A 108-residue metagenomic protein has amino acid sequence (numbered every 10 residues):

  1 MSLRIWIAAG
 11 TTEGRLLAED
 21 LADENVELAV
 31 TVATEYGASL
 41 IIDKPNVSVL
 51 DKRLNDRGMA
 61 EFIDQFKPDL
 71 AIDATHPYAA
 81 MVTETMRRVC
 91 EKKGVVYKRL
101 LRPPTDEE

Functional and structural regions predicted by a protein language model:
M1-L28, A79-T83: A short, flexible N-terminal coil/short beta segment enriched in small residues
A8-T11, V32-T34, K52, A74-T75 (+1 more regions): Fold-independent oxyanion-binding glycine-rich loops and adjacent beta-strand/coil segments at enzyme active sites
T12, L16, D20-L21, S39 (+3 more regions): N-terminal glycine-rich FAD/FM-binding segment characteristic of electron-transfer flavoproteins
D20-D23, D43-N46, T85-R88: Short, glycine/charged-enriched secondary-structure capping and boundary segments
D23-S39, R88-P103: Short, compositionally biased "basic patch" segments
A29-R53, E108: N-terminal beta-loop-helix "entrance" segment that forms/cooperates in small-molecule cofactor or anionic ligand
D56-R57: Structural motif corresponding to alpha-helix initiation and N-cap regions
A60-E108: Glycine/small-residue-rich loop that forms an oxyanion/phosphate-binding "nest" at active or ligand-binding sites
